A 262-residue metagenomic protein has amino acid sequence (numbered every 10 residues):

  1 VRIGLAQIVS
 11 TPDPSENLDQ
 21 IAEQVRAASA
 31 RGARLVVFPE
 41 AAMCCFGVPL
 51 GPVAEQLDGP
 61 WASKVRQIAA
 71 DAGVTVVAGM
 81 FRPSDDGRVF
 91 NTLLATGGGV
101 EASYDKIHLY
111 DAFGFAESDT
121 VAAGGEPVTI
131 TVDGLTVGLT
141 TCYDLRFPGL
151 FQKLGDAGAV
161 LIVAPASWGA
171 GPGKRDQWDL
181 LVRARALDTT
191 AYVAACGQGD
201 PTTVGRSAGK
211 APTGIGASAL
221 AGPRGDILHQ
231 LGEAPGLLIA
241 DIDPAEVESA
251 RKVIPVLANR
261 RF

Functional and structural regions predicted by a protein language model:
V1-G4: Extreme N-terminal starter segment of soluble prokaryotic enzymes
Q7-P14: Short polar catalytic/cofactor-binding loops
P14, E23-D105, G169-A191: Cys-nucleophile CN-hydrolase/nitrilase-fold catalytic domain and related Cys-dependent amidase chemistry that acts on
S15-A27, R146-Q152: Short, acidic/polar
V36, L135-T141, V163, V193-A194: Short hydrophobic-aromatic micro-motifs
G59-V77, L145-G236: CN hydrolase (nitrilase-like) catalytic-core segments centered on the catalytic cysteine and neighboring Lys/Glu
A78-M80, N91-A95, V128-I130, S218-L220 (+1 more regions): Short beta-strand scaffold segments in enzyme catalytic cores
P83-A157, G169-L180, A184, S249 (+1 more regions): Active-site catalytic loop in hydrolytic enzyme cores
